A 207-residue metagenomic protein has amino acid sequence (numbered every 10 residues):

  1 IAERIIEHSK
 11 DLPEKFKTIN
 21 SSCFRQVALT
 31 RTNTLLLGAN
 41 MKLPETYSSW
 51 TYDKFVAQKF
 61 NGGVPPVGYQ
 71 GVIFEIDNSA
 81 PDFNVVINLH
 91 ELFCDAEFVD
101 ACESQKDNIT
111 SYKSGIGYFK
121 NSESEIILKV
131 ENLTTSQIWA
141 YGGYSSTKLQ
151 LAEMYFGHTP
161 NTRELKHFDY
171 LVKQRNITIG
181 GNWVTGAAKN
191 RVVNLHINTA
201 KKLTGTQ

Functional and structural regions predicted by a protein language model:
I1-S21, L43-P44, K54-G71, D77-Q207: Conserved NAD+-utilizing ADP-ribose enzyme module
I5, R31-T32: Short linear interaction motifs
N20-T30: Short hydrophobic beta-strand segments
N33-T46: Short, polar loop/linker segments at the starts of domains and inter-domain junctions
